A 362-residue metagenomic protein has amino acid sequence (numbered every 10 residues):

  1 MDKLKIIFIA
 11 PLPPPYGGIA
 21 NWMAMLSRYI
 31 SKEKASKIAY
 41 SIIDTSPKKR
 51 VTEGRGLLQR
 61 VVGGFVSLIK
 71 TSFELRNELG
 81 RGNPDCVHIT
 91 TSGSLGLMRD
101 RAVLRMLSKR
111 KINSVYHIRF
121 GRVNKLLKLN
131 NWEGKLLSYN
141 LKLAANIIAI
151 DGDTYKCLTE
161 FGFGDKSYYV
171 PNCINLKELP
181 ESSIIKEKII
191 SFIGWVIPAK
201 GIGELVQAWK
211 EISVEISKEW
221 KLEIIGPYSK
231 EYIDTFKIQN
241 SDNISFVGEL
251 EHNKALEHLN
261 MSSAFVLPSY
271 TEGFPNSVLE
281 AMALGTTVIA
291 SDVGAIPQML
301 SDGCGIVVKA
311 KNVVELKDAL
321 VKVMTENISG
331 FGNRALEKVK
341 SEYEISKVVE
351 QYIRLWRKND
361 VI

Functional and structural regions predicted by a protein language model:
I7-F8, I174, S182-K200, L205-K210 (+1 more regions): Conserved donor-binding/catalytic core segment of Leloir-type glycosyltransferases
I42-K48, I193, V206, K221-I233 (+1 more regions): Glycosyltransferase donor-sugar binding loop
L137-L179: Donor nucleotide-sugar binding/catalytic pocket of nucleotide-sugar-dependent glycosyltransferases
I233-L250: Nucleotide-activated donor-binding/catalytic signature segment of Leloir-type glycosyltransferases, i.e., the conserved
Y270: Aromatic "clamp/platform" in nucleotide-sugar-dependent glycosyltransferases that forms part of the donor/acceptor
T287-A290: Short hydrophobic beta-strand element within catalytic cores of glycosyltransferases and related nucleotide-activated
D302, I306-V313, K322-N327: Conserved acidic donor-binding segment of nucleotide-sugar-dependent glycosyltransferases
S329-E342: A short, well-ordered alpha-helix in the C-terminal region of glycosyltransferases
